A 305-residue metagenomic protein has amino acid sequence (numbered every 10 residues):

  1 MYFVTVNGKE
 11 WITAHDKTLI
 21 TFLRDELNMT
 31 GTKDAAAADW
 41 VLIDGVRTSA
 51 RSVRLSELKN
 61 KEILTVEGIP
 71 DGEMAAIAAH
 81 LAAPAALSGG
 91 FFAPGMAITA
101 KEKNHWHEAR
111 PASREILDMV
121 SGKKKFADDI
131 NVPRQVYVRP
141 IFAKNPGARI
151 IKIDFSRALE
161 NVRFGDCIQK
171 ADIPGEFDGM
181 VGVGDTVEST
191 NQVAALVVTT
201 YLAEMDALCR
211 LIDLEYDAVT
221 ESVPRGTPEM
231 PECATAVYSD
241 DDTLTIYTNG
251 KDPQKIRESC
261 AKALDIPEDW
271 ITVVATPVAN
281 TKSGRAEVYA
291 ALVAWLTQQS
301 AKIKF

Functional and structural regions predicted by a protein language model:
M1-M96: Signature of N-terminal electron-transfer/Fe-S-associated modules in redox systems
A36-D39, Y137, V183-D185, M230-T235: Short glycine-rich loop/turn motifs
D44, R51, V66-G68, P84 (+11 more regions): Fold-independent oxyanion-binding glycine-rich loops and adjacent beta-strand/coil segments at enzyme active sites
L55, V187-S189, R225-P228: Replace "in large, NTP-powered and nucleic-acid-processing enzymes" with "in large, NTP-powered factors and other
L87-S222: Flexible, low-hydrophobicity surface segments
S88, P140-I168, A195-Y216, A234-Q299 (+1 more regions): Alpha-helical support elements that line or immediately flank enzyme active sites and cofactor-binding pockets
E176-G179, R225-C233: Extracytoplasmic beta-rich repeat domains
